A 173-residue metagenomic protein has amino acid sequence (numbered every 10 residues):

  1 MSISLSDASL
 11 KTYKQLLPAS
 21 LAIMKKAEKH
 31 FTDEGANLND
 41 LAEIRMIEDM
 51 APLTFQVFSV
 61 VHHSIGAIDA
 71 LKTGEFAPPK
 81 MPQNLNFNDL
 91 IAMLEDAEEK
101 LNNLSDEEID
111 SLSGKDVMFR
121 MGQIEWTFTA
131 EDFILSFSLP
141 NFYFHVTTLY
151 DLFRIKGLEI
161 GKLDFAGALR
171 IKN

Functional and structural regions predicted by a protein language model:
S2-Q15, N37-H62, K80-L90, G122-N141 (+1 more regions): Alpha-helical scaffold segments that form or flank carboxylate-/histidine-based iron centers
L17, L21-E28, I65-I68, E95-N102 (+1 more regions): Structural signal for well-ordered, non-membrane alpha-helices
A42, M46-D49, K72-E75, E108 (+4 more regions): Glycine-rich, flexible loop/turn motifs
D49-A77, A97-S105: Conserved alpha-helical segments that form or flank metal/cofactor-binding pockets of metalloenzymes
P82-M121, W126-F153: Acidic/histidine-rich alpha-helical segments that form the ligand environment of transition-metal centers
R154-N173: C-terminal end-helix/capping segment
